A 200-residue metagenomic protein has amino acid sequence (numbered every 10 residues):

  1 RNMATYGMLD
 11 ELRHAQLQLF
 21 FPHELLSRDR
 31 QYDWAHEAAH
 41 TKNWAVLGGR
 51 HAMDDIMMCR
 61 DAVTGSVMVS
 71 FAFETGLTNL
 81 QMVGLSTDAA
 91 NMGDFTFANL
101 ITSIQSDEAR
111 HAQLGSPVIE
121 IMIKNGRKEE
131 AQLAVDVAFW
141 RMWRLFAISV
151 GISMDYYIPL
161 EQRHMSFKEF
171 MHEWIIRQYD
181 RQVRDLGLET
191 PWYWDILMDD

Functional and structural regions predicted by a protein language model:
R1-L47: Long, hydrophobic, well-ordered secondary-structure blocks that form the structural core and pocket-lining surfaces
R1-N2, H23-R30, M57-T64, V83-S103 (+2 more regions): Inter-helical turn/loop segments and adjacent helix faces that build the functional surface of alpha-helical bundle
L9-Q16, F71, T75, N79 (+3 more regions): Generic structural signal for well-ordered, non-transmembrane alpha-helical segments in soluble/cytosolic regions
Q16, F20-H23, M82-V83, R110-E120 (+3 more regions): Charged/polar positions within long, soluble alpha-helices
D29-M57, I123-K124, D180, E189-D200: Metal- and O2-centered redox machinery and metal/ROS homeostasis
W34-A72, A90-N91, W140-L160: Acidic/His metal-coordination segments adjacent to aromatic residues that form catalytic metal sites in metalloenzymes
Q81-A109, I175-D200: C-terminal intrinsically disordered extensions
K128-D200: Extended, helix-rich structural scaffolds rather than catalytic motifs
